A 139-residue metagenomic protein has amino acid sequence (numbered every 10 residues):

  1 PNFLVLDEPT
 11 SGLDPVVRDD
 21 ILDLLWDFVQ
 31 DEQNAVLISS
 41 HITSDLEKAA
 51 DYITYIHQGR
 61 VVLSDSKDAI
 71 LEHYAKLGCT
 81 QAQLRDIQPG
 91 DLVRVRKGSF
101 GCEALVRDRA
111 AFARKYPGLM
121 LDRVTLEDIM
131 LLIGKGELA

Functional and structural regions predicted by a protein language model:
N2-F3, N34: The start of beta-strands in P-loop NTPase/AAA+ ATPase cores
L4-E8: Catalytic Walker B motif of ABC-type/P-loop ATPase nucleotide-binding domains
T10-S11, T43: Short loop immediately C-terminal to the Walker-B catalytic DE motif in ABC-type ATPase nucleotide-binding domains
P15-V17: Helix N-cap at the start of a conserved alpha-helix in ABC-type nucleotide-binding domains
D19, D23, D128: Short, contiguous clusters of charged residues that form electrostatic/catalytic patches at enzyme active sites, used
L22-V106: ABC transporter nucleotide-binding domain
R94-A139: C-terminal coupling/interaction segments
